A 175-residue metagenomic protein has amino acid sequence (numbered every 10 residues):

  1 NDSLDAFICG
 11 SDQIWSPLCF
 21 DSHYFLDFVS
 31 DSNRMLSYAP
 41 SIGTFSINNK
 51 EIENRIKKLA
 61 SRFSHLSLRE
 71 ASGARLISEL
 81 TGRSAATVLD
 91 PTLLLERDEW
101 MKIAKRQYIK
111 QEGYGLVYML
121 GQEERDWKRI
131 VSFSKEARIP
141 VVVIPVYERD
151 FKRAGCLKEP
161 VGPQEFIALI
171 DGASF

Functional and structural regions predicted by a protein language model:
N1-K58: Aromatic- and Gly/Pro-rich donor/ligand-binding loops that form nucleotide- or phosphate-bearing donor binding pockets
S3, V29-N33, W100-Y114: Nucleotide-sugar donor-binding and catalytic loop/hinge architecture of NDP-sugar-dependent glycosyltransferases
L4, F63, A173: An anion/phosphate-binding loop that grips the pyrophosphate of nucleotide cofactors and donors
L36-T44, I77, M119, R125-P163: Catalytic donor nucleotide-activated moiety binding site of glycosyltransferases and closely related
F45-K50, L93-Q107: Acidic anion/phosphate-binding donor-loop and adjacent secondary structure in glycosyltransferase catalytic cores
K57-S61, I170: A conserved, positively charged/aromatic
F63-E70: A short beta-strand/loop micro-motif in the catalytic core of glycosyltransferases that engages the nucleotide-sugar
A85, L89-L93, R97, V146-F175: Donor nucleotide-activated moiety binding/catalytic core segment of transferases that use nucleotide-activated donors
